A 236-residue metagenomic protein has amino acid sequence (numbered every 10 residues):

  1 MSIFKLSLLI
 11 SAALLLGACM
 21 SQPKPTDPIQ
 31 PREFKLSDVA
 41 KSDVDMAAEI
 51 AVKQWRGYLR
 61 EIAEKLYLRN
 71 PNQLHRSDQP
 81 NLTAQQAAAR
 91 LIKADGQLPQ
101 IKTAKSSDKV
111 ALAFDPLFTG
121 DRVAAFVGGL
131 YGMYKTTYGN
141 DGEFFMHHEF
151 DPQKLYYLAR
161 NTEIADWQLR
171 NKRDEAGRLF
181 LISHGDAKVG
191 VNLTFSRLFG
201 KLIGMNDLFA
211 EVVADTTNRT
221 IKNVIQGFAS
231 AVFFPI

Functional and structural regions predicted by a protein language model:
M1-L8: Bacterial N-terminal signal peptides that target proteins for export
L15-A18: C-terminal motif of bacterial Sec signal peptides marking the signal peptidase cleavage site
M20-Q22, N223-I236: Long, compositionally biased low-complexity regions that are usually intrinsically disordered and enriched
M20-V123: N-terminal Sec/ER secretory leader and immediately downstream segment of secreted/extracellular precursors
R76-F228: Mature extracellular/secreted ectodomains of secretory-pathway proteins
